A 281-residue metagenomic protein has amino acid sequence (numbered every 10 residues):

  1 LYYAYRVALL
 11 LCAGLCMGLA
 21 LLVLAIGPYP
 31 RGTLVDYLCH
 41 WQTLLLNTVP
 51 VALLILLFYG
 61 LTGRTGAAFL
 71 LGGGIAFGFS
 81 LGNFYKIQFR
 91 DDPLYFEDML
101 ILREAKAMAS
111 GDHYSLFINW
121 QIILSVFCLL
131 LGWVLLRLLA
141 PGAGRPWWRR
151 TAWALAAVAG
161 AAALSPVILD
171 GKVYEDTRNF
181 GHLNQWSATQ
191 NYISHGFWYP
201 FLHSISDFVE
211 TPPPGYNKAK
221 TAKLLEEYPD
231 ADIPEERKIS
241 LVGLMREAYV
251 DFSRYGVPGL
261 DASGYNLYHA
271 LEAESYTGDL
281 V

Functional and structural regions predicted by a protein language model:
Y2-A188: Transmembrane and membrane-interface helices of multi-pass, inner-membrane envelope-modifying transferases
V167-V281: Soluble catalytic regions of membrane-associated enzymes that act on cell-envelope and secretory-pathway components
